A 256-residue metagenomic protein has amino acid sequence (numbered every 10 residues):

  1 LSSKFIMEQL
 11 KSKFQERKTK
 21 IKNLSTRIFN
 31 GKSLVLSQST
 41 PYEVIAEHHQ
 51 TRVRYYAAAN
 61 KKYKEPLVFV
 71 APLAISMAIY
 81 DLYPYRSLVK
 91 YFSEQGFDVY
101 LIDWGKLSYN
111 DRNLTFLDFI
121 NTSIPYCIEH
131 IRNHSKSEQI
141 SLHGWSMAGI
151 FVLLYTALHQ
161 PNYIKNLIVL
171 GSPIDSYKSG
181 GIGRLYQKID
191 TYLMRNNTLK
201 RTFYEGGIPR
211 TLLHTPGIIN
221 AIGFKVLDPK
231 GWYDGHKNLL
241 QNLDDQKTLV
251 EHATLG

Functional and structural regions predicted by a protein language model:
L1-S37: N-terminal targeting or regulatory segments adjacent to alpha/beta-hydrolase or S9 domains
S2-Q9, N133, S137, F151-G256: Alpha/beta-hydrolase-fold enzymes
K13, D98, K165: Long, low-complexity, charge-dense
I28-T51, D234-G256: Alpha/beta-hydrolase fold catalytic core
Q38-T40, V44-S108: Short, surface-exposed "cap/lid" segments of acyl-processing enzymes
D111-N113, G180: Conserved catalytic-core motifs of eukaryotic protein kinase domains, centered on the activation segment
L114-H134: Alpha/beta-hydrolase active-site loop
H143-V152: Gly/Ala-rich beta-loop-alpha elbow adjacent to hydrolase catalytic centers
